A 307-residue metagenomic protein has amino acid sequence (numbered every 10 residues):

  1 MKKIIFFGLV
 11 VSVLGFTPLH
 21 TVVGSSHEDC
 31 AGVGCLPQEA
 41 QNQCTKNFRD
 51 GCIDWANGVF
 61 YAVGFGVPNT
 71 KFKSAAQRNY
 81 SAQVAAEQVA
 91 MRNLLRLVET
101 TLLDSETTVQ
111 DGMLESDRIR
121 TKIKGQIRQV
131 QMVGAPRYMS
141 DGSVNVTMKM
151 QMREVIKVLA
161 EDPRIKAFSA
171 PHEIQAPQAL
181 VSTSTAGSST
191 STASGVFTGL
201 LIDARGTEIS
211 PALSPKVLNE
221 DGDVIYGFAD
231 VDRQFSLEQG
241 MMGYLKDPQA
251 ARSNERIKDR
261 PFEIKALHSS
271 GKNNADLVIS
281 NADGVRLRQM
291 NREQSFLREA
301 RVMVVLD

Functional and structural regions predicted by a protein language model:
M1-I4: Positively charged n-region of N-terminal signal peptides that target proteins for export
F6-F7, T21: Intrinsically disordered and other compositionally biased segments
G8-G15: Bacterial N-terminal signal peptides
P18-D307: Domain-level marker for long, solvent-exposed, non-transmembrane regions
